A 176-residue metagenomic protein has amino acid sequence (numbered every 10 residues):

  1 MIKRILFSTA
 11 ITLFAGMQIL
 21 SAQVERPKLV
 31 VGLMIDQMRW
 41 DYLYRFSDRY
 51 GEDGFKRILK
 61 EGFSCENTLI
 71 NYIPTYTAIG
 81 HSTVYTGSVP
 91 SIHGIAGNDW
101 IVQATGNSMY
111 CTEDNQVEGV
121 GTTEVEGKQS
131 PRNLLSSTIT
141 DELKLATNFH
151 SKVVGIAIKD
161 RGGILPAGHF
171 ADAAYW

Functional and structural regions predicted by a protein language model:
M1-R26: Bacterial Sec-dependent N-terminal signal peptides
A15, S64, K152-V153: Intrinsically disordered or highly flexible coil/loop and linker segments, enriched in small and charged/polar residues
V24-R26, Y44-T140, K159-W176: Active-site nucleophile/metal-coordination loop of metallo-enzymes that catalyze phosphate/sulfate and related
K28-R39, I58, V84, L143: Beta-strand elements within well-structured catalytic alpha/beta cores of enzymes that handle phosphate/sulfate esters
L29-V31, H150-G155: Beta-sheet entry/capping signal
R39, S88, T147, A157-D160: Short, flexible loop/turn elements at secondary-structure junctions
S137-H150: N-terminal amphipathic, basic-rich helices that act as targeting or association modules
